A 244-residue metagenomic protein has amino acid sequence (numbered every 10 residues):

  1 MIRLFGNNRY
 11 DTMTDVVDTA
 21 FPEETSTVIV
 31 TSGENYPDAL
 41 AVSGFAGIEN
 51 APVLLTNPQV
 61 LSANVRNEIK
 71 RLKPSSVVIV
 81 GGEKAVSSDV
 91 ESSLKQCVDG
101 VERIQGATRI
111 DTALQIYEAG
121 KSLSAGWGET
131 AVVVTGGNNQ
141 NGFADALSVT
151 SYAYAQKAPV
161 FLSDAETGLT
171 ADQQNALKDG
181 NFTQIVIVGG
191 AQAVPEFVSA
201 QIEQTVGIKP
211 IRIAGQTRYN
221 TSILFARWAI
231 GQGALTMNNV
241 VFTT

Functional and structural regions predicted by a protein language model:
M1-T244: Extracellular glycan-binding segments that recognize GlcNAc-based cell-wall polysaccharides
